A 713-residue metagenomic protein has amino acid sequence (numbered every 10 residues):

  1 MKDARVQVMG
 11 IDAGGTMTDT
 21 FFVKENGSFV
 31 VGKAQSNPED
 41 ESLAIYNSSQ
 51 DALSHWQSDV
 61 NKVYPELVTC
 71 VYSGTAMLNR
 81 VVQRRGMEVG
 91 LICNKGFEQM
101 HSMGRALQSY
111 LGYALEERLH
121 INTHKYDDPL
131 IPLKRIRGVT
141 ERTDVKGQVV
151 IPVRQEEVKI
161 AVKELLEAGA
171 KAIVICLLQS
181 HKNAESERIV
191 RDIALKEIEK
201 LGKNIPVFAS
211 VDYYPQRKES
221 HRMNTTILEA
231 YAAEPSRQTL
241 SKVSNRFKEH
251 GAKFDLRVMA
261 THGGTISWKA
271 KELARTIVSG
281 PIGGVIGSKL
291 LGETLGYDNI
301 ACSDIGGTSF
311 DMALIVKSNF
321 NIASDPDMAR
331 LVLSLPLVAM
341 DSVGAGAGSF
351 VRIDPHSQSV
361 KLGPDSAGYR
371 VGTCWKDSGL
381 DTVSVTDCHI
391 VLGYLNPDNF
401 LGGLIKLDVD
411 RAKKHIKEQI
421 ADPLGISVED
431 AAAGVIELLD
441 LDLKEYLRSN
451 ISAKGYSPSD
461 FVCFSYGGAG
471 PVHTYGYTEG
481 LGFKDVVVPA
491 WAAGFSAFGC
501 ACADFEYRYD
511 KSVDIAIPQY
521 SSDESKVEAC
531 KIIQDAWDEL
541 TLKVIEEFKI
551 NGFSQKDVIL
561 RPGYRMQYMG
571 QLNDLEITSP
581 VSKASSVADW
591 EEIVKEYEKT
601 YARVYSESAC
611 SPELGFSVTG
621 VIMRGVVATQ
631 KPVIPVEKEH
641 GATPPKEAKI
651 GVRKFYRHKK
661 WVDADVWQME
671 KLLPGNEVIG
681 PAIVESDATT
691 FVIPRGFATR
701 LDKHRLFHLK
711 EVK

Functional and structural regions predicted by a protein language model:
M1-G90, D144, I151-V174, R188-S210 (+11 more regions): N-terminal glycine/serine-rich phosphate-binding loop of ATP-dependent small-molecule kinases, especially carbohydrate
R5-V8, A13, E156-I160, E164-G169 (+7 more regions): C-terminal, non-catalytic interaction/recognition modules in large multi-subunit enzymes and RNPs
I11-G15, G74-T75, R84-R85, N94 (+6 more regions): A short acidic Gly-Thr/Ser loop motif
A13-E41, N122, L130-K146, R217 (+1 more regions): Short glycine-rich, Thr/Ser-proximal phosphate-binding strand/loop in the N-terminal lobe of ATP-dependent enzymes
T20-V23, V31-E39, L43, G90-G96 (+4 more regions): Glycine-rich phosphate-binding loop of actin/hexokinase-like ATP-binding domains
E88-Q148, S210-Y214: Active-site phosphate-binding/coordination module
V174-T226, A230, D398-N399, S579-V581 (+2 more regions): Terminal amphipathic helices with adjacent charged low-complexity linkers/tails
K242, E249-T294, W537-K583: Charge-patterned, long linear interaction tracts outside catalytic cores
